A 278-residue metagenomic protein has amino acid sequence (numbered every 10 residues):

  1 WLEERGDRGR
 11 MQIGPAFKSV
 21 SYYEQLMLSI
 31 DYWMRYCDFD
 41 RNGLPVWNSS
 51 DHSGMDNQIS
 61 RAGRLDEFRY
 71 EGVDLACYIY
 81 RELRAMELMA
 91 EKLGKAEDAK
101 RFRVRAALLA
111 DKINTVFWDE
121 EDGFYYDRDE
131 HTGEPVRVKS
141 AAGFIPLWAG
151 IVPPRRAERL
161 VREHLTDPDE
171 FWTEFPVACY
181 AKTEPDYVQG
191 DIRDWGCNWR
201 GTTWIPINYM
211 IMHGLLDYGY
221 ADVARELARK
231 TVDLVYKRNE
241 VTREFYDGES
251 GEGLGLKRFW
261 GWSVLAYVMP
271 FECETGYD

Functional and structural regions predicted by a protein language model:
W1-S50, V73-A76, Y80, V136 (+3 more regions): Aromatic-rich carbohydrate-recognition surfaces in CAZymes
D7-G9, S60, Y80, K100-V104 (+1 more regions): Short, intrinsically disordered low-complexity segments
D7-R8, Y78, M86, V188 (+2 more regions): Short amphipathic alpha-helical "recognition" segments used for binding
G9-R35, M86-N114, R155-D169, G219-L234: Extended, well-ordered alpha-helical scaffold segments
D38-E71, D111-T203, Y236-D278: Extended glycan-interaction surfaces of carbohydrate-active proteins
E67-R81, D98-R101, R105, V138 (+1 more regions): Short, contiguous, pocket-lining structural segments that sit at or immediately flank catalytic/ligand-binding sites
C77, R81-L93, R105, L109-K112 (+2 more regions): Long, repeat-rich segments with strong aromatic
